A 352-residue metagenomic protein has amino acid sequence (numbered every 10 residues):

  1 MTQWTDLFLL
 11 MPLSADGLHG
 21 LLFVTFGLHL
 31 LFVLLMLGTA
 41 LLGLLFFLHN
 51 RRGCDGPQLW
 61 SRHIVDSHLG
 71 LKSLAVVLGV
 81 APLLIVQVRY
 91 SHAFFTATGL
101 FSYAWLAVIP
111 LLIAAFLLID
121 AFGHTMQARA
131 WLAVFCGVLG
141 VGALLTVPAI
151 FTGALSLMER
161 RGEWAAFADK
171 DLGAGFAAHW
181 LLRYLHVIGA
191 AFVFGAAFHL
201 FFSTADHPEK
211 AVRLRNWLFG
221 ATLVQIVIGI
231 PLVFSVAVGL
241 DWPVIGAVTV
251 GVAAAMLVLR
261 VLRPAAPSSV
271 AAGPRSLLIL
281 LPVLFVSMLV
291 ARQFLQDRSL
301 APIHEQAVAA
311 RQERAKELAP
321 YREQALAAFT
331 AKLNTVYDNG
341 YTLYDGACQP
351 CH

Functional and structural regions predicted by a protein language model:
M1-F26, G56-W60, P82-Y103, A154-L182 (+2 more regions): Membrane-interface interhelical loops and short amphipathic "cap" helices that link adjacent transmembrane segments
L21-F26, Q58-G70, T125-L145, V212-L218 (+1 more regions): Alpha-helical transmembrane segments and their helix-start/interface "positive-inside/aromatic belt" motifs in integral
F32-L44, W105-A121, L185-F201, T249-R263: Hydrophobic cores of alpha-helical transmembrane segments in multi-pass inner/ER membrane proteins, independent
L69-G137, I228-A255: Membrane-interface helix-loop-helix modules in multi-pass inner-membrane proteins
M126-P243, A247: Long, contiguous internal "core" modules enriched in hydrophobic/ aromatic residues
P267-D297: Internal/C-terminal transmembrane anchor helices
R311-L343: Electrostatic cytochrome c docking/interface patches
T342-H352: C-type cytochrome heme c attachment motif
